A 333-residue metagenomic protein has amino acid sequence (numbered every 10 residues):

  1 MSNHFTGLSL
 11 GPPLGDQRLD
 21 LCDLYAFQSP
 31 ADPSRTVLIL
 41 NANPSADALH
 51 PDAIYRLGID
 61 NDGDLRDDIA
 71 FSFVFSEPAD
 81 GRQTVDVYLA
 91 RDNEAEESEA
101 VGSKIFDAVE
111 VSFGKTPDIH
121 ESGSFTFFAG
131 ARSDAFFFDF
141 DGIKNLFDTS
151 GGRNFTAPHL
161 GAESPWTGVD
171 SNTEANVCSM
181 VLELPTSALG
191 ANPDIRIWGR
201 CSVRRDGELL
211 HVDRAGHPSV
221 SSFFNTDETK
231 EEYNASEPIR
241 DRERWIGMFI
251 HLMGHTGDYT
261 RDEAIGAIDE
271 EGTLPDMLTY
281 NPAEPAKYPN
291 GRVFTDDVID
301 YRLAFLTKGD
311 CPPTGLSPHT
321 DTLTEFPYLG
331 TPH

Functional and structural regions predicted by a protein language model:
M1-H333: Surface-exposed extracytoplasmic segments
